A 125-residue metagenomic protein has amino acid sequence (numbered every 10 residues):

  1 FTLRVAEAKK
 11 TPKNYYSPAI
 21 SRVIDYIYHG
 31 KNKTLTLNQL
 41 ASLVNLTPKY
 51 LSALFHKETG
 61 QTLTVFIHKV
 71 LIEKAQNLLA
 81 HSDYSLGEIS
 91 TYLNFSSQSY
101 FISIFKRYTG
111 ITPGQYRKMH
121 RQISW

Functional and structural regions predicted by a protein language model:
F1-T11, Y50: An amphipathic alpha-helical interaction segment
Y16-A19: Flexible loop/N-cap segments at domain edges
D25, H29, T34, N38 (+2 more regions): Terminal helix-turn-helix DNA-binding modules in bacterial transcription factors
L40-L46: Helix-turn-helix
L43, Y92-L93, Y108: Residues within the alpha-helical elements of helix-turn-helix
Y50-L51, F55, Y100-F101, F105: Short hydrophobic/aromatic patch on the recognition helix
S103-W125: …primarily DNA-binding HTH/wHTH and HhH modules…
